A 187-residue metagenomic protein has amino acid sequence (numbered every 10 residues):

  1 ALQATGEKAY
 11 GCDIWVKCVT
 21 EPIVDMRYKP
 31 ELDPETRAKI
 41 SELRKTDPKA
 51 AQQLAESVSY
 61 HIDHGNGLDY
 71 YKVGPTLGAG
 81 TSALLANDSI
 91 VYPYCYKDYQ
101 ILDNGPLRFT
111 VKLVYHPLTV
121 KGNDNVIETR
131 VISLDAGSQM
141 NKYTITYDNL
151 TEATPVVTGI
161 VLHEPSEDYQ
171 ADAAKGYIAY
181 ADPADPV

Functional and structural regions predicted by a protein language model:
A1-V91: Solvent-exposed N-terminal domain segments of exported/luminal and surface proteins
L2, F109-V114, Y177-Y180: Generic recognition of long tandem-repeat/solenoid scaffolds
T5-E7, H116, D148-L150, G159-P165: An acidic- and aromatic-residue-enriched active-site/binding cleft used to recognize and process polar
E7-G11, P22, P117-D124, P186-V187: Short, surface-exposed beta-strand/loop "edge" segments at domain boundaries and coil↔beta transitions
Y71-V126: A glycine-rich, hydrophobic loop/mini-helix early in the fold
Q100-R108, D135-S138, Q170-A173: Short, ordered beta-strand-loop transition motifs
T110-V156: Acidic, contiguous internal or C-terminal segments within carbohydrate-active enzymes that form a structured patch used
E152-V187: Polysaccharide-binding surfaces and accessory modules of carbohydrate-active proteins
